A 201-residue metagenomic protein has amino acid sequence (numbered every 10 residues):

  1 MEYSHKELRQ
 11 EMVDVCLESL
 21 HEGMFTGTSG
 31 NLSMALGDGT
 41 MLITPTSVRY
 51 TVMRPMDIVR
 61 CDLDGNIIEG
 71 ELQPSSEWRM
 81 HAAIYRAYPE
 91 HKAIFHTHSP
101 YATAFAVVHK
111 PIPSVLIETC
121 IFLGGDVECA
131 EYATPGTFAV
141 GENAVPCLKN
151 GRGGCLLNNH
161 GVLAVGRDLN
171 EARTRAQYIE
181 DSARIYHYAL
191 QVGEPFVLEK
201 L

Functional and structural regions predicted by a protein language model:
M1-L201: Glycine-rich flexible loops
